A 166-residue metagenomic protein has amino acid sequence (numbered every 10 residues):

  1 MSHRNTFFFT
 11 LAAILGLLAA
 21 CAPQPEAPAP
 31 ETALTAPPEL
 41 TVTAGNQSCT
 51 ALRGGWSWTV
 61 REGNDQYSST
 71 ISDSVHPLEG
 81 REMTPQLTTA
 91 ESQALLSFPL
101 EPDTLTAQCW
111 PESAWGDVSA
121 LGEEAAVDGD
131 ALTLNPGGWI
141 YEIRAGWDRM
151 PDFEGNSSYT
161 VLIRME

Functional and structural regions predicted by a protein language model:
S2-F9: Bacterial N-terminal signal peptides that target proteins for export
L17-A20: C-terminal motif of bacterial Sec signal peptides marking the signal peptidase cleavage site
A22-Q24: Bacterial signal peptide processing site
W58-G116: Mature extracytoplasmic domains of secretory-pathway proteins
V118-V127: Short beta-strand segments within Ig-like beta-sandwich modules, predominantly Fibronectin type-III
L132-I140: Surface-exposed, short loops/turns at beta-strand junctions within beta-sandwich domains
D148-D152: Short, solvent-exposed loop/turn segments at the edges of extracellular beta-sandwich modules
F153-E166: Short beta-strand elements
